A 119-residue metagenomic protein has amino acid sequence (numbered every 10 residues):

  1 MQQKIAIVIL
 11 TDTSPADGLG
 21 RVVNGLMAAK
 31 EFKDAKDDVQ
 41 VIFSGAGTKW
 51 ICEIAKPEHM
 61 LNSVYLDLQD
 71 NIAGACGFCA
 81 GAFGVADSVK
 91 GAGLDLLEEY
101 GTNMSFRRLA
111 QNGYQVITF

Functional and structural regions predicted by a protein language model:
K4-V23, K49-E53: Short, glycine-rich nucleotide/cofactor-binding loops
G20-A35: Histidine-anchored nucleotide/phosphate-binding helix
A29, V39-G45, A73-C79: Short internal beta-strands
V41, G47-P57: N-terminal beta-loop-helix "entrance" segment that forms/cooperates in small-molecule cofactor or anionic ligand
P57-D87: A glycine-rich helix N-cap at a beta->alpha junction
Q69, A92-G93, N112: Short, structured coil segments at secondary-structure junctions
F83-A86, A92-D95, E99-M104: A short aromatic-anchored loop/beta-hairpin motif
S105-F119: C-terminal binding/interaction regions
